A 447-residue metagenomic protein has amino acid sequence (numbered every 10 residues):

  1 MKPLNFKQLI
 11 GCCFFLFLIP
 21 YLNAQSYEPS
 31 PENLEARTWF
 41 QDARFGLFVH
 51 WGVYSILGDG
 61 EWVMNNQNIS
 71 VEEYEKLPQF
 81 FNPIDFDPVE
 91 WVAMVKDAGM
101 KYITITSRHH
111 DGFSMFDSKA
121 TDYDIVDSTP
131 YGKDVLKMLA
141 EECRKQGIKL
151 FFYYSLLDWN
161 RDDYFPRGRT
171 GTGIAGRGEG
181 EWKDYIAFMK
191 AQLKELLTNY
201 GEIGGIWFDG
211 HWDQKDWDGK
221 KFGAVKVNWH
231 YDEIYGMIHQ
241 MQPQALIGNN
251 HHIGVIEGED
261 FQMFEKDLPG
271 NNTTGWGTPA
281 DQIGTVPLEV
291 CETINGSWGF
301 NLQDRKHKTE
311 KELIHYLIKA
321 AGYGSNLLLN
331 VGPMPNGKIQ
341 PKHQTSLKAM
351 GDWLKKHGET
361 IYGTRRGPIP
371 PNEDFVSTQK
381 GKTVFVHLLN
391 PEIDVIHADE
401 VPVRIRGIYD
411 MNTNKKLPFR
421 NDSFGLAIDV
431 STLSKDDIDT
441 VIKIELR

Functional and structural regions predicted by a protein language model:
M1-S26: Bacterial Sec-dependent N-terminal signal peptides
Q25-R447: Mature catalytic domains of secreted/periplasmic carbohydrate-active enzymes
